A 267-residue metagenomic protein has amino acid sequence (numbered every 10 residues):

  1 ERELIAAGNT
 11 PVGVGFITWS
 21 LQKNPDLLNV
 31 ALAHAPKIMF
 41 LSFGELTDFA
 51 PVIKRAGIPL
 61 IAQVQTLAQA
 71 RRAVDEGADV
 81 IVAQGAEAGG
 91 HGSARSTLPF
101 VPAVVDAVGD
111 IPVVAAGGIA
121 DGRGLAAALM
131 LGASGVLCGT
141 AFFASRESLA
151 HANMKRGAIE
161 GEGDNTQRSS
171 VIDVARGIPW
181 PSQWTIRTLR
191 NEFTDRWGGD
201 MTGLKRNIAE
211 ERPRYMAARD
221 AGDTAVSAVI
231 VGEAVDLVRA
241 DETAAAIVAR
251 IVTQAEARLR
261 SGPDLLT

Functional and structural regions predicted by a protein language model:
E1-P112: Active-site entrance/lid segments in N-terminal catalytic domains of soluble metabolic enzymes
Q63, G117-G118: Conserved acidic functional residues
P99-V114, A120-T267: Conserved active-site-proximal phosphate/metal-binding subdomains
